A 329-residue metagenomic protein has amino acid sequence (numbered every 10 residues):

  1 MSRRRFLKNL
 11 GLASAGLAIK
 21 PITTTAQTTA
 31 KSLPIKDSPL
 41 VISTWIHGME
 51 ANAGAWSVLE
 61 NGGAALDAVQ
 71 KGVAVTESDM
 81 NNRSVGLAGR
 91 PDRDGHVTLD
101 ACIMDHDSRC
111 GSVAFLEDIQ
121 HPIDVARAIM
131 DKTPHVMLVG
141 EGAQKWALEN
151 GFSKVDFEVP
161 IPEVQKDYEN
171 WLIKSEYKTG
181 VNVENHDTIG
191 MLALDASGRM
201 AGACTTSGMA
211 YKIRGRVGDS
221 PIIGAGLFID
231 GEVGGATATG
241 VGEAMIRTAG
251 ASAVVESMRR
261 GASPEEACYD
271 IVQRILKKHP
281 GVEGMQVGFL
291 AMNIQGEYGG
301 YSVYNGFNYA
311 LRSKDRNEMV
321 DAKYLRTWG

Functional and structural regions predicted by a protein language model:
S2, L10-G11, A15-G16, Q27-G329: Alpha/propeptide regions of enzymes that mature by internal proteolysis
